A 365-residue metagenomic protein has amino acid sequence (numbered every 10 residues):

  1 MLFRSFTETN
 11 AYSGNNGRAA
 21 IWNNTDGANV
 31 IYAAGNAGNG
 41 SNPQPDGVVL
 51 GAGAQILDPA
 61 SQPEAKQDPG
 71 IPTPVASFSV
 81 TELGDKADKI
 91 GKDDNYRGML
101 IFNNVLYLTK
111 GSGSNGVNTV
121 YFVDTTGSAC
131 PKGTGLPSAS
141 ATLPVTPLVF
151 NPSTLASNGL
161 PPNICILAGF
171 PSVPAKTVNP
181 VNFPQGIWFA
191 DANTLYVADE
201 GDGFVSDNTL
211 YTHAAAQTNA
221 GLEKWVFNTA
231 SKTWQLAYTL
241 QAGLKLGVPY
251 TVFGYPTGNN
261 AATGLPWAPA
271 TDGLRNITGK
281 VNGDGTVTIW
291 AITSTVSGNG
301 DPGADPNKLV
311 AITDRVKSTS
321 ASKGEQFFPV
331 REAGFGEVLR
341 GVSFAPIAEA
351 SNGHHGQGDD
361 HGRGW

Functional and structural regions predicted by a protein language model:
F6-T9, T239-L244, P329-E332: Short loop/turn motifs that cap or connect beta-strands within the blades of beta-propeller-type repeat domains
T9-A28, K89-Y107, G111-G113, A175-T194 (+3 more regions): Structural signature of eukaryotic scaffold interfaces centered on beta-propeller domains
N29-A37: Extended surface/linker regions that mediate inter-domain or inter-protein docking in multi-component redox
A37-L57, A65-Q67, I71-T229: Beta-propeller domains
N182-A311: Loop/turn-rich, solvent-exposed surfaces of beta-rich toroidal or solenoidal domains
S297, D301-S351: Blade-level signature of beta-propeller repeat domains, shared across WD40, Kelch, NHL, RCC1 and BNR/Asp-box propellers
N352-W365: Ser/Thr/Gly/Pro-rich low-complexity, disordered linker/stalk segments of secreted and cell-surface proteins
